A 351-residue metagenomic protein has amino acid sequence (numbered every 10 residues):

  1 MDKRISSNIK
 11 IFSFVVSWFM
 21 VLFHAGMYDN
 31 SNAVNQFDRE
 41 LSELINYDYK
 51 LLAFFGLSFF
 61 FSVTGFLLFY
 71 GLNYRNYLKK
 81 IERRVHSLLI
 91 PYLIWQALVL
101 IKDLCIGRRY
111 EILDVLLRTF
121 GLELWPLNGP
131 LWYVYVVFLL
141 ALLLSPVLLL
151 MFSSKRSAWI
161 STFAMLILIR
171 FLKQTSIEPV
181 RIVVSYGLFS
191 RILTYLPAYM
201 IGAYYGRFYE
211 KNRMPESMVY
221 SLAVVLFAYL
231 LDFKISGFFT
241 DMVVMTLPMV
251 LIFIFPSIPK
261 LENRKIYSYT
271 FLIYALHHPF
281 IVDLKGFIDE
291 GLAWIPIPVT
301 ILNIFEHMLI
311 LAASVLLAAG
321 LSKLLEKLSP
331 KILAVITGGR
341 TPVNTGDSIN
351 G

Functional and structural regions predicted by a protein language model:
M1-L168, W294-G351: Membrane-cytosol interface segments of multi-pass membrane proteins, especially ER/Golgi lipid-handling enzymes
W18-A25, Q96-A97, F163-I177, S221-K234 (+1 more regions): Aromatic-anchored segments of alpha-helical transmembrane domains
H24-S31, L100-G107, Q174, E178 (+4 more regions): Transmembrane helix-loop junctions and nearby membrane-interface residues
I45-L57, L122-V136, Q174-A198, A228-V250 (+2 more regions): Interfacial loop-to-helix transition and helix-capping segments at the boundaries of transmembrane helices
T64-L68, L139-V147, P197-Y209, V244-N263 (+2 more regions): Transmembrane alpha-helical segments
L98, V115-P126, P146, T175-V183 (+2 more regions): Short juxtamembrane and helix-loop transition motifs at transmembrane-helix boundaries in membrane proteins
V137-L144, M165-L166, P197-I201, S221-L230: Hydrophobic, membrane-inserted alpha-helices
I192-L196, R207-L272, H278-H307: Alpha-helical transmembrane segments and terminal signal-anchor/GPI-anchor hydrophobic tails, characterized by long
